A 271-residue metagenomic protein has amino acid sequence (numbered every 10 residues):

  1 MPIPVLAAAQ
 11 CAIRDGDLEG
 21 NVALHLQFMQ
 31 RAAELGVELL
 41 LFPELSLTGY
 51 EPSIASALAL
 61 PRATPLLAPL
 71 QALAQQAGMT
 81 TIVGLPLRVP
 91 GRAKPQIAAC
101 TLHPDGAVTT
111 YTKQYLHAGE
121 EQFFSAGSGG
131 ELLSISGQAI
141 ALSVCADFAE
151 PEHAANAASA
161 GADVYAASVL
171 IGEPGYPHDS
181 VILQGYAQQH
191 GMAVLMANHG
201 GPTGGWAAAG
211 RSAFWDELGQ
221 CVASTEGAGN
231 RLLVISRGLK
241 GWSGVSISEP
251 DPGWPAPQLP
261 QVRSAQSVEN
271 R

Functional and structural regions predicted by a protein language model:
M1-A8: Extreme N-terminal starter segment of soluble prokaryotic enzymes
A7, C100-L102, T109, A213 (+1 more regions): Conserved hydrophobic/aromatic positions in well-ordered beta-strands
Q10-D15: Short polar catalytic/cofactor-binding loops
L18, V22-P104, E173-M192: Cys-nucleophile CN-hydrolase/nitrilase-fold catalytic domain and related Cys-dependent amidase chemistry that acts on
L40, A139-V144, Y165-A167: Short hydrophobic-aromatic micro-motifs
A63-I82, A149-L232: CN hydrolase (nitrilase-like) catalytic-core segments centered on the catalytic cysteine and neighboring Lys/Glu
P90-A160, E173-G175, D179-V181, G238-P255: Active-site catalytic loop in hydrolytic enzyme cores
L132-S134, H199-R271: C-terminal beta-strand edge segments of enzyme domains
